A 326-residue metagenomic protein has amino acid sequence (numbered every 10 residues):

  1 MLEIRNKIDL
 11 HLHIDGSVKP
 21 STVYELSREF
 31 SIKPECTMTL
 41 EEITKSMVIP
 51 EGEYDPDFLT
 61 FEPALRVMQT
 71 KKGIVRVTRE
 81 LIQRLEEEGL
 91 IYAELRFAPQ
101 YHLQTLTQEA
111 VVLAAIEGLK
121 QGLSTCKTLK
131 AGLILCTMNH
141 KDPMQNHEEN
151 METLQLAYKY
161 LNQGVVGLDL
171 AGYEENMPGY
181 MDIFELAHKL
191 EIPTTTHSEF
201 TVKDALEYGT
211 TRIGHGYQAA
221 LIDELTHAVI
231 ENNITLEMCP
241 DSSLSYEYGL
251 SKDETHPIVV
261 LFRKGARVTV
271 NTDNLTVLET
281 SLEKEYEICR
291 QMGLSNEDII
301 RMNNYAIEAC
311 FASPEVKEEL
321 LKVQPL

Functional and structural regions predicted by a protein language model:
M1-I192, S198-K203, E207-Y208, R212 (+2 more regions): Metal-cofactor-binding active-site regions of metalloenzymes
